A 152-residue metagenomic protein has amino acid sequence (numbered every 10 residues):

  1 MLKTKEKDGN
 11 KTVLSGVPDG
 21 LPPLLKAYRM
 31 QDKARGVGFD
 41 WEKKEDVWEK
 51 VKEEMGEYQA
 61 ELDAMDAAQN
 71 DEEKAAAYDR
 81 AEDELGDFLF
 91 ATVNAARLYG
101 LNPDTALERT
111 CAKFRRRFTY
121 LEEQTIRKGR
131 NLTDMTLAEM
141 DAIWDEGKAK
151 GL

Functional and structural regions predicted by a protein language model:
M1-L85, F90-L152: Flexible "arm" and connector segments at domain edges
